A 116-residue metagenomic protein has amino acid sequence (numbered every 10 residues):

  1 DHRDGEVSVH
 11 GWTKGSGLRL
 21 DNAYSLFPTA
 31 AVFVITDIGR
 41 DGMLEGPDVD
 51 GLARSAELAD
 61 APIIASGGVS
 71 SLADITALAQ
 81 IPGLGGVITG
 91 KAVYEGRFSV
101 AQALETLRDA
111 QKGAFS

Functional and structural regions predicted by a protein language model:
D1-D41: Conserved anion-binding
D1-R3, K91-Y94: Short, acidic/turn-prone active-site loops that include or flank metal/cofactor- and phosphate-binding residues
G17-D21, V49, L72, R97: Structural motif corresponding to alpha-helix initiation and N-cap regions
S25-A31, I81-G90: Structural recognition of alpha->loop->beta junctions
T36, D41-L44, I64-G68, K91-A92: Glycine- and other small-residue-rich loops at beta-strand/loop junctions that grip anionic moieties
L44-E45, L78: RNA substrate-recognition surfaces in RNA-acting enzymes
D50-V87, A103: Catalytic cores of alpha/beta
A79-G86, V93-S116: C-terminal helical cap(s) of enzyme catalytic domains, especially alpha/beta-barrels
